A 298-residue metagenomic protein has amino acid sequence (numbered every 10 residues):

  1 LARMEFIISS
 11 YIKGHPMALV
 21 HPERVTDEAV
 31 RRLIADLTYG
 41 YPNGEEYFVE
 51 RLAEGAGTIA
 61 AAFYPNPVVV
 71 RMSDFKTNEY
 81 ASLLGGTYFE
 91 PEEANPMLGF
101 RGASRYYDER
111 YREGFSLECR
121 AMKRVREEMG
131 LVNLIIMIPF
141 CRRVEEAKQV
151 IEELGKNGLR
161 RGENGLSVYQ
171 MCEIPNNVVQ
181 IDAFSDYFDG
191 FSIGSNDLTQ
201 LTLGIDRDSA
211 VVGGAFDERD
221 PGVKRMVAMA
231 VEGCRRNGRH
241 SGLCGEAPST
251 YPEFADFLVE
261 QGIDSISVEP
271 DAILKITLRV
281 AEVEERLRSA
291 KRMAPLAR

Functional and structural regions predicted by a protein language model:
L1-R298: Conserved alpha/beta-domain cores
